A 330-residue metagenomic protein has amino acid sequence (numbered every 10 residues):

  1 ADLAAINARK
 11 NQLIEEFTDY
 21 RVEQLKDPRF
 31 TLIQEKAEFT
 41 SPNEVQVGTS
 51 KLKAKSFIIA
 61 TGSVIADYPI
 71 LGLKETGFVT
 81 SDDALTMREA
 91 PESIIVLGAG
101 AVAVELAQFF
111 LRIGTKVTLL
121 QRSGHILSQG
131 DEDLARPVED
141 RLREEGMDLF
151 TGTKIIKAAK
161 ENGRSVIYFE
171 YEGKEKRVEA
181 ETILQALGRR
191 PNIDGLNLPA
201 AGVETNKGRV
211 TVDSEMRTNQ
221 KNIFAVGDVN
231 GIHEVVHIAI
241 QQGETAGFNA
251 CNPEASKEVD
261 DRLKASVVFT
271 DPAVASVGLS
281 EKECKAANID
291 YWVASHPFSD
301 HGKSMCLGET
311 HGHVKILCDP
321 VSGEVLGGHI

Functional and structural regions predicted by a protein language model:
A1-R9, K257-V259: Glycine-rich active-site loop/strand segments that organize a redox cofactor
Q12-D19, L85-T86, P91-I95, A101-E175 (+2 more regions): Rossmann-like dinucleotide-binding cores of NAD(P)H-dependent redox enzymes
I33-E44, A66, T151-R164: A conserved short coil-to-beta-strand element within the FAD-binding core of flavoproteins
A37, L52-G62, V96-L97, V117 (+4 more regions): Short hydrophobic core segments
T40-L52, K160-R177, I183: Conserved beta-strand-loop-beta-strand element in the redox core of flavoprotein oxidoreductases
T61-L120, E145, L149, P199-A201 (+1 more regions): Glycine-rich dinucleotide-binding loop and its adjacent helix/turn
K74-A90, R177-P253: FAD-site-proximal beta/loop scaffold in flavoenzymes
K176-K207, Q220, S276-I330: C-terminal catalytic lobe of FAD-dependent flavoproteins
